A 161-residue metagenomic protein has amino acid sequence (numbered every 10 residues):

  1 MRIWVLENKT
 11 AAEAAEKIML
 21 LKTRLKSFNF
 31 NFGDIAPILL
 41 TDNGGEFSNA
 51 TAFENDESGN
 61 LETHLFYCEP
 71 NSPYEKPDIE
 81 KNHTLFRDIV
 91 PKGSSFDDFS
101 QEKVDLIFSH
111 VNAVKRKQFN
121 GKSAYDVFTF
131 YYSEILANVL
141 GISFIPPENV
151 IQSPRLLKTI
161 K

Functional and structural regions predicted by a protein language model:
M1-W4, Y67, K92: Short small-residue beta-strand/loop micro-motif enriched in glycine and branched aliphatics
I3-F30: Active-site beta-loop-alpha junctions of metal-dependent nucleic acid enzymes, especially the RNase H-like/DDE
K9, L20-L21, N55-E62: Active/binding-pocket-proximal capping segment
E13, F47-A50: Extracytoplasmic/secreted cell-surface and envelope-processing proteins
F30-I35, N60: Short helix-terminating capping/connector loops at secondary-structure junctions
I38: Hydrophobic "anchor" residues on beta-strands that sit immediately upstream of conserved functional sites
T41-N43, A50, E54-D56, L65-I89 (+1 more regions): RNase H-like two-metal-ion nuclease catalytic core shared by retroviral integrases and related mobile-element nucleases
K92-K161: C-terminal domain-tail junction helix/linker
